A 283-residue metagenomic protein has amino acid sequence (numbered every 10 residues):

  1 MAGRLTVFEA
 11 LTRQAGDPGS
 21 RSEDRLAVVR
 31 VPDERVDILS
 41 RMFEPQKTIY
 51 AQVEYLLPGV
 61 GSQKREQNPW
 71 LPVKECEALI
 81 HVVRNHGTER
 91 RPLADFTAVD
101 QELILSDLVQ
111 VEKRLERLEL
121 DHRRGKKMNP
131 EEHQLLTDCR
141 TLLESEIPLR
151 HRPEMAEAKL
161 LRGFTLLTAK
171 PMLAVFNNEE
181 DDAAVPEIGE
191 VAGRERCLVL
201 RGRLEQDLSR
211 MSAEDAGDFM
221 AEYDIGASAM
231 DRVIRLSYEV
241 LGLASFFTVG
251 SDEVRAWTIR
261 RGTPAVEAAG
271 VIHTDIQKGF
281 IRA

Functional and structural regions predicted by a protein language model:
M1-G87, V111: Conserved G1/Walker A P-loop phosphate-binding module
M1-R13, S22-R25, R117-A283: C-terminal-of-GTPase-core extension/linker across diverse P-loop GTPases
L5, P32-V36, Y50-Q52, E66 (+8 more regions): Amphipathic alpha-helical transducer elements in NTP-driven molecular machines
P18, R90, T97, A216 (+1 more regions): Generic signal for short, ordered secondary-structure residues within or immediately flanking folded domains
R30-P32, P58-R65, K74-N129, L142-E154 (+1 more regions): Conserved Switch II/interswitch segment of TRAFAC-class P-loop GTPases
